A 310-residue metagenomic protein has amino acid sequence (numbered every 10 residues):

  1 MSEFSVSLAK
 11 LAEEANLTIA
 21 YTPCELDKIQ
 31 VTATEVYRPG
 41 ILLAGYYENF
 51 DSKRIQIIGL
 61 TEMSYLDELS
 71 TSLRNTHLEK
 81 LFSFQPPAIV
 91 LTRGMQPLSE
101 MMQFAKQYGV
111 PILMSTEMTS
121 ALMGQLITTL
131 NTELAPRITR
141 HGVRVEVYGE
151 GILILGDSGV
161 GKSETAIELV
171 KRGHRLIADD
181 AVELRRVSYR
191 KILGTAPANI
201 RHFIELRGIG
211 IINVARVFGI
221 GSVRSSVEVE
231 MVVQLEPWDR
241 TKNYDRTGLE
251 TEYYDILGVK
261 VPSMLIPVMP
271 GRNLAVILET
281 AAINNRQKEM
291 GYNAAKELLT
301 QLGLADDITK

Functional and structural regions predicted by a protein language model:
S2-L81: Gly/Thr-rich phosphate-binding loop signature of adenosyl cofactor/nucleotide-binding cores
R54-I57, P87-V90, V110-L113, G151-L153 (+2 more regions): Structural motif
I58-E62, L91-G94, V268: Structural motif
Q85-A88, G94-T129, D306: Charged, amphipathic alpha-helical linker segments immediately N-terminal to NTP-binding catalytic cores
T129-G149: P-loop NTPase nucleotide-binding/switch module
G149-I177: Glycine-rich phosphate-binding P-loop
R175-Q234: Conserved nucleotide-sensing/catalytic segment adjacent to the nucleotide-binding pocket in NTP-handling enzymes
E230-K310: Conserved NTP phosphate-binding and transfer environment spanning the P-loop NTPase/kinase superfamily
